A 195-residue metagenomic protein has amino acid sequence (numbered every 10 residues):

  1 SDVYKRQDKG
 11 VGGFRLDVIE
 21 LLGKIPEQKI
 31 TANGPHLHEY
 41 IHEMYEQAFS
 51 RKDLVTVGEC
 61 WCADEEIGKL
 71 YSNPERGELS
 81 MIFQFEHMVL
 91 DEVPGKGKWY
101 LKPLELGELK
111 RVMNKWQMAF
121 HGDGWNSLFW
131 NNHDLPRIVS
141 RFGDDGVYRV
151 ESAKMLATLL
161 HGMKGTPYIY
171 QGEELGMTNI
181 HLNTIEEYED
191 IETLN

Functional and structural regions predicted by a protein language model:
S1-N195: Active-site and adjacent substrate-binding regions of carbohydrate-active enzymes
